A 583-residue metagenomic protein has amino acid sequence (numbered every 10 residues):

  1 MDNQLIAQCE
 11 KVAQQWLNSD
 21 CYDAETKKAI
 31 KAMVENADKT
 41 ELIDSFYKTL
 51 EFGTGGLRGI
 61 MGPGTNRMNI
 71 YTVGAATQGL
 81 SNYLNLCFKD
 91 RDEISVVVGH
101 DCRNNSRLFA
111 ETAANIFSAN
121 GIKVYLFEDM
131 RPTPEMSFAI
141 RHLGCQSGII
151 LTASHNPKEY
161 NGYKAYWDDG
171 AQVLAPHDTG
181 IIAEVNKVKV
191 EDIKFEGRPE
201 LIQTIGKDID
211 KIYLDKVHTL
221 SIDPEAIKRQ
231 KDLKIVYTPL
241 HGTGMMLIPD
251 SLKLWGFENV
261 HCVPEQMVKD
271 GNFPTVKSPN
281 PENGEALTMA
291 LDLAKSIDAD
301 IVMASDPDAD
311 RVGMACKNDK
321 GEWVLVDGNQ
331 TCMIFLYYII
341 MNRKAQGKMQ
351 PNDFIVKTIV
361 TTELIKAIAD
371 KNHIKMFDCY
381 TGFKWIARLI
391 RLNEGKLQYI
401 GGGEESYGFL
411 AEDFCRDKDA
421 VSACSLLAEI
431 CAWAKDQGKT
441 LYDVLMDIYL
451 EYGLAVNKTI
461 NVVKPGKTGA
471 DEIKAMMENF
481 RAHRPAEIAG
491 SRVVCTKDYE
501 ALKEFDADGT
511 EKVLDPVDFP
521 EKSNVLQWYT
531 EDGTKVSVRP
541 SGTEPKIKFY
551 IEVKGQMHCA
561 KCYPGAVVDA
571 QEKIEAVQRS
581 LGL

Functional and structural regions predicted by a protein language model:
Q4, Q8-A113, Q203-D232, T243: An N-terminal, well-structured beta->alpha segment
L17, C21, E41-S45, L50 (+2 more regions): Gly/Ser/Thr-enriched, mixed-charge loops and adjacent short helices that form phosphate/oxyanion-binding elements
F46-N66, A153-N156, P239-S251, P307 (+3 more regions): Conserved phosphate/anionic-ligand binding catalytic regions in large, soluble enzymes, centered on
V97-Y160, E258-G313: N-terminal small/polar loop signature for handling phosphorylated ligands or for N-terminal nucleophile
F109-F117, Y160-W167, D310-Q330, I365-I368: Short Gly/Thr/Asp-enriched flexible loops that form oxyanion-binding sites at enzyme active sites
Y166-K194, N329-D353, K357-A367, A420: Glycine-rich phosphate-binding loop plus the immediately following alpha-helix
K295, A299-I301, E322-V324, N342-R539 (+4 more regions): Phosphate-binding and adjacent anionic-ligand microenvironments
